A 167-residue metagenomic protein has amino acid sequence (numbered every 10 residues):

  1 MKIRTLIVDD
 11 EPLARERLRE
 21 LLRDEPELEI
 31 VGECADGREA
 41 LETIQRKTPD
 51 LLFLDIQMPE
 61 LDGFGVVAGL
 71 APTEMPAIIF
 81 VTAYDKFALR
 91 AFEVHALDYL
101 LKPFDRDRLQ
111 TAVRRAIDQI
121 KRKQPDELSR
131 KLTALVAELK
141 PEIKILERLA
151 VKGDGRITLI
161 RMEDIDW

Functional and structural regions predicted by a protein language model:
I3-R4, E11-G32: Two-component/phosphorelay signaling modules centered on CheY-like receiver
D9, D55: Active-site residues of response regulator receiver
E33-E42, G63: Helix N-cap/capping motif at the beta->alpha junctions
K47-F53: Active-site beta3 strand of CheY-like receiver
M58: Receiver (REC) domain active-site loop signature in two-component systems and cognate sites in sensor histidine kinases
K102: A Lys-centered signature of the CheY-like receiver
R114-W167: Conserved binding/recognition cores within well-folded domains
